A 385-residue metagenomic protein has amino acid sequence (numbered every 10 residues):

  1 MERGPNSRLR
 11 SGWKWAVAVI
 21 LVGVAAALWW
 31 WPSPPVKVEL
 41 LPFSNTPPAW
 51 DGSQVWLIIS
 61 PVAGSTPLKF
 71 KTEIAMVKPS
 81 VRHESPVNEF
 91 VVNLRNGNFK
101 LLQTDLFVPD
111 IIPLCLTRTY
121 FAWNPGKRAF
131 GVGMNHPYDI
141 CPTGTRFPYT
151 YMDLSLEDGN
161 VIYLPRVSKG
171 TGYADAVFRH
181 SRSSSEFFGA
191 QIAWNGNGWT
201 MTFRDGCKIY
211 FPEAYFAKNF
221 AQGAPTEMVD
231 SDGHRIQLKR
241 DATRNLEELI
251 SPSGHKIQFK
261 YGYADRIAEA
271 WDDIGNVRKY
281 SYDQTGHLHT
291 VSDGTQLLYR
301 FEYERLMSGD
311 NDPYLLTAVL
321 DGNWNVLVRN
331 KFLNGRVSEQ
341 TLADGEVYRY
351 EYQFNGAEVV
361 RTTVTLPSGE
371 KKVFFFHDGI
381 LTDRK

Functional and structural regions predicted by a protein language model:
M1-R3: N-terminal intrinsically disordered, acidic low-complexity segments at the extreme N-terminus
P5-L21: N-terminal Sec-pathway targeting helices
S7, V19, A26, V38-E39 (+9 more regions): Intrinsic-disorder/low-complexity peptide segments enriched for small residues
W15, G97-F107, N195-T202, H287-H289: Short, charged low-complexity linear motifs
V17-V22, I58-V62: Short hydrophobic transmembrane-like helices used for membrane targeting/insertion
A18-I20, A27-W29, D51, S65 (+9 more regions): Short stretches within intrinsically disordered, low-complexity N-terminal or propeptide regions
A27-R146, Y151, G159-V161: Intrinsically disordered, low-complexity segments enriched in small residues
L116, R146, T150-D153, D158-K385: Extended charged/polar low-complexity repeat regions
